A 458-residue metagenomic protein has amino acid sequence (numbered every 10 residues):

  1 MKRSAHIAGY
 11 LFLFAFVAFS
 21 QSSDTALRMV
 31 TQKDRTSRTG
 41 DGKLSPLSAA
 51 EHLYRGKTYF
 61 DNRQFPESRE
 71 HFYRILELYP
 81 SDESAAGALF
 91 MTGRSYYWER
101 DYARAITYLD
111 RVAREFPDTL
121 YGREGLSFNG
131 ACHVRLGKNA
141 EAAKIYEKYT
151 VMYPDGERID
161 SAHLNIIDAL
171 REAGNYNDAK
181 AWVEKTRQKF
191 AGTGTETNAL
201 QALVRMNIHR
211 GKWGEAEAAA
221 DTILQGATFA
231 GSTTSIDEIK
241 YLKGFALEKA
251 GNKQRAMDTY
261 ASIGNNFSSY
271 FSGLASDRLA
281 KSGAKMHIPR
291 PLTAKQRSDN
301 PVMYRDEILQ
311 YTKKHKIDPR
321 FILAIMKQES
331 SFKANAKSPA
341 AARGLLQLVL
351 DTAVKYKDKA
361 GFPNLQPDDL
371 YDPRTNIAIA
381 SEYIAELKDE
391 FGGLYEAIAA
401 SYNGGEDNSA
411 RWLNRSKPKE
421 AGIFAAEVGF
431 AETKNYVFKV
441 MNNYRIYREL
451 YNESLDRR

Functional and structural regions predicted by a protein language model:
R35-E51, S232-T234, L292-P301: TPR-adjacent "capping" and linker segments in tetratricopeptide-repeat scaffold/adaptor proteins
G42-L47, I75-A85, A113-R123, T150-S161 (+3 more regions): Short solvent-exposed coil/turn linkers within tandem alpha-helical repeat scaffolds
G42-R74, L78, R94, W98: Alpha-helical segment of the N-proximal tetratricopeptide repeat
Y54, M91, F128, N165 (+4 more regions): "A position-specific structural signal for the A-helix of alpha-solenoid helical repeats
R100, E124, L136, E141 (+12 more regions): Catalytic glycan-binding domains that act on GlcNAc-containing polysaccharides
